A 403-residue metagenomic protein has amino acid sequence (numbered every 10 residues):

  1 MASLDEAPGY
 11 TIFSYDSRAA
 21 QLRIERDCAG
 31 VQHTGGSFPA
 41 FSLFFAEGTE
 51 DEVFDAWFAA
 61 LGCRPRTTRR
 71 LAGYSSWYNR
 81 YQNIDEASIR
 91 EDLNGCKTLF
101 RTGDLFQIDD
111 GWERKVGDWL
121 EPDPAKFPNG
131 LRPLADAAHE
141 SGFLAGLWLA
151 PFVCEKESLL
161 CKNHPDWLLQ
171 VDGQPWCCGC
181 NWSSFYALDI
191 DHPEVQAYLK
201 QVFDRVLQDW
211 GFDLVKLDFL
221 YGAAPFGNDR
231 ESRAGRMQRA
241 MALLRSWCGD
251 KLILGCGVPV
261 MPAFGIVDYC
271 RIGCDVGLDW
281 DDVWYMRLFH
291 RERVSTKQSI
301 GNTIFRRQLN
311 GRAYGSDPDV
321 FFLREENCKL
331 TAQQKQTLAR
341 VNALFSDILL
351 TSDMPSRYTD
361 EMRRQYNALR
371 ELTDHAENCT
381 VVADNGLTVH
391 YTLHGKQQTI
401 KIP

Functional and structural regions predicted by a protein language model:
M1-D104: Carbohydrate-recognition beta-sandwich/jelly-roll modules in extracellular/periplasmic carbohydrate-active proteins
E47, Q82-R90, P124, P128 (+3 more regions): Generic detection of long, well-ordered alpha-helical segments
Y74, N79-D204, Q208-F226: Aromatic-lined carbohydrate-binding/catalytic grooves of carbohydrate-active enzymes
S76-Y78, Q107, F143-K156, M237-C270: Aromatic-lined carbohydrate-recognition surfaces of secreted/lumenal glycan-active proteins
I89-R90, G95-F100, L134, H139-L147 (+4 more regions): Carbohydrate-binding surfaces of carbohydrate-active enzymes
F127, L131-A135, R233-L243: Histidine/cysteine- and/or acidic
C161-A197, A242-R357: Glycan-recognition surfaces
P225-R233: Short, flexible/disordered intra-domain loops and linkers
